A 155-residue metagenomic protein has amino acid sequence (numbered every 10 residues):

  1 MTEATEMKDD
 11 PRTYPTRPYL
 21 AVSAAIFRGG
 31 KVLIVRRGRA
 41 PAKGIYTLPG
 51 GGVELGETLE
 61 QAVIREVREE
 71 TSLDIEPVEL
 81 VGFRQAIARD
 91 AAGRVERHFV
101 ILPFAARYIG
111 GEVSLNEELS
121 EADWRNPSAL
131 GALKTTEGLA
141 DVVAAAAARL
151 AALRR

Functional and structural regions predicted by a protein language model:
T2-S23, R94: Acidic, metal-coordinating catalytic segment for phosphate/diphosphate chemistry, firing primarily on the Nudix
Y14-P18, I45, R94-V100, L119: A generic structural micro-feature
A24, L80, F104-A106: A structural signal for short, well-ordered beta-strand segments
K31-E69: Conserved Nudix-box catalytic region and its N-terminal flanking loop in Nudix hydrolases and closely related
D74-F83: A short coil-to-beta-strand element that immediately follows conserved catalytic motifs
R84-E112: Active-site-adjacent beta-strand/loop module that shapes the phosphate/pyrophosphate-binding cleft
S114-A146: NUDIX/MutT-family hydrolases
